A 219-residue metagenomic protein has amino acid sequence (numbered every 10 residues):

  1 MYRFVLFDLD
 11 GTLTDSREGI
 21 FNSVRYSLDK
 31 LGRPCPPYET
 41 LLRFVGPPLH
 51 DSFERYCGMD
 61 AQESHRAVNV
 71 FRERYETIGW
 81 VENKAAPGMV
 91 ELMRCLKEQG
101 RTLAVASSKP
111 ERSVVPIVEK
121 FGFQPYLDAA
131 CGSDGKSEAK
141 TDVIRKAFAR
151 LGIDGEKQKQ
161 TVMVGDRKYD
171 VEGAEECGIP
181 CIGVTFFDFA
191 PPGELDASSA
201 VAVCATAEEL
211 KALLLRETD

Functional and structural regions predicted by a protein language model:
M1-R43, R55-C57, P191: Active-site neighborhood of HAD-like aspartate-dependent phosphohydrolases
F4, T141-V171: Conserved Lys-Pro-Asp/Glu-containing loop-to-beta segment of HAD-superfamily phosphomonoesterases, centered on
V24, L92-E119, C131-S133: Substrate-recognition element of Asp-dependent hydrolases with the DxDx(T/V) motif
S27-L28, P48-A61, I117, A147-R150: Helix-loop "lid/cap" segments that line or gate small-molecule binding pockets
P34, Q124-D128, D154, V201: Conserved H-loop
E54-R94, Q99: Metal-dependent phosphoesterase signature
Q124-E138, Q160: A short, structured active-site edge motif that brings together acidic residues
M163-A202: Acidic, Mg2+-coordinating phosphoryl-transfer loop and its flanking beta/alpha structural elements, shared across
